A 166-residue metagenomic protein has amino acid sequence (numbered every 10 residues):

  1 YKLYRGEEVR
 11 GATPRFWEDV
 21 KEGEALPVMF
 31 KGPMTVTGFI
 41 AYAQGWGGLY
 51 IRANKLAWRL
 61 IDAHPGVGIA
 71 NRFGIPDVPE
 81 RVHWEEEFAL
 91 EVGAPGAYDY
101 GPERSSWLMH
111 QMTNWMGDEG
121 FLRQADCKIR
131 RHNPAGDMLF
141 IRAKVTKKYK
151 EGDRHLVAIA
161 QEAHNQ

Functional and structural regions predicted by a protein language model:
Y1-E119: Hot-dog-fold acyl-thioester-processing enzymes
Y1-E8, A12-E22, V28, A41 (+1 more regions): HotDog/MaoC-like acyl-thioester-processing domains
T13, Q124-R130: Short structured motifs
Q111-M112, K128, K144: Short, hydrophobic/aromatic alpha-helical segments in well-folded domains
M116-L122, K150-E151: Phosphate-handling active-site elements
